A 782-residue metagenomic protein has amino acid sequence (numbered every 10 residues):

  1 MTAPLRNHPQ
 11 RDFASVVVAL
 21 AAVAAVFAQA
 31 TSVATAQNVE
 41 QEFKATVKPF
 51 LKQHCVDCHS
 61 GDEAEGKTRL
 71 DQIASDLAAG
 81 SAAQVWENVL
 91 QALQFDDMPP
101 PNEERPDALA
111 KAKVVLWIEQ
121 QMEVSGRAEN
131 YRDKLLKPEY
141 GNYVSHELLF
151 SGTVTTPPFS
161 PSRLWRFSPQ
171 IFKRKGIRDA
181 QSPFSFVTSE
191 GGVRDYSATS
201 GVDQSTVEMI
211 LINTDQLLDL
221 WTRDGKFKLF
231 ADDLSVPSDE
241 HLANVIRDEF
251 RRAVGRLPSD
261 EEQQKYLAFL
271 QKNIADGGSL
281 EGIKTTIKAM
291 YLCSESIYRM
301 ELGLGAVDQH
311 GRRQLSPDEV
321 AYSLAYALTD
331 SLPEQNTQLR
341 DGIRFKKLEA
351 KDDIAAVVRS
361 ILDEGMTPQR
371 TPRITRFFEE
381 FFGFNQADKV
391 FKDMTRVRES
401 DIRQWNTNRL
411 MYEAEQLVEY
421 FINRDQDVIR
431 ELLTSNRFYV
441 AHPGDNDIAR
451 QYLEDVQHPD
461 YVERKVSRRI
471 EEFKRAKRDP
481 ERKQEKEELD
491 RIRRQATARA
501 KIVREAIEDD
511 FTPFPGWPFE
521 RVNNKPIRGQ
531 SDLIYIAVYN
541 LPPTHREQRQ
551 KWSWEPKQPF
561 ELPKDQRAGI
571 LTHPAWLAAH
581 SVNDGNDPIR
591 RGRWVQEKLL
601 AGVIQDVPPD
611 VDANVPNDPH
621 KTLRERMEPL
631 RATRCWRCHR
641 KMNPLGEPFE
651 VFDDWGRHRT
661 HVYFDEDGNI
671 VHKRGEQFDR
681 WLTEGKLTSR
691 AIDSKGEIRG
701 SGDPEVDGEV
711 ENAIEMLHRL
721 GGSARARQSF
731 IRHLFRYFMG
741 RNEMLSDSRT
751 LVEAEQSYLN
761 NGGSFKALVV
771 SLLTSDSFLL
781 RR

Functional and structural regions predicted by a protein language model:
M1-F13: N-terminal secretory signal peptides that target proteins for export/translocation
A14-Q29: Bacterial N-terminal signal peptides
Q29-D232, V245-R252, R256-D276, T285 (+6 more regions): Aromatic- and Gly/Pro-enriched helix-to-coil junctions and flexible linker segments
S32-N88, A92-F95, P99-A108, P559-V706 (+5 more regions): Sequence context surrounding c-type heme c attachment/ligation sites in exported
A112-W117, R127-Y131, K137-H241, E249-A253 (+7 more regions): Extended surface/linker regions that mediate inter-domain or inter-protein docking in multi-component redox
Q264-G277, G342-G365, R398-E399, L751-G762: Amphipathic alpha-helical segments that form the core helices of the histone-fold
E281-I283, P368-P372, R727-Q728, R732 (+1 more regions): Loop/turn elements at helix/coil->beta-strand transitions in domains of secreted/extracellular proteins
F730-G740, D747-N760: Extracellular low-complexity, Gly/Ser/Thr-rich intrinsically disordered linkers and protease-sensitive activation/hinge
